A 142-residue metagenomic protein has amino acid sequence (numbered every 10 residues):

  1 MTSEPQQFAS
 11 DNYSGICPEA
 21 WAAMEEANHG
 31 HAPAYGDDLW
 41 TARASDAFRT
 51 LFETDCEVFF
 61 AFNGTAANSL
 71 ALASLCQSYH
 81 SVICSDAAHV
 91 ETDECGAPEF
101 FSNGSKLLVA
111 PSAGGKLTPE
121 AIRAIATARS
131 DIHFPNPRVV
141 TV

Functional and structural regions predicted by a protein language model:
M1-A23: N-terminal amphipathic/basic leader segments beginning at the initiator methionine
Q6-Q7, C56-F60, H80-V82, K106-L107 (+1 more regions): Structural motif
C17-G64, D86-A87, T92, A97: Conserved N-terminal alpha-helix of the aminotransferase class I/II PLP-enzyme fold
T50-E53, S74-L75, V90, E99-S102 (+1 more regions): Solvent-exposed alpha-helices and their adjacent loops that cap or buttress functional pockets in soluble metabolic
C56-C76, V109-S112: Conserved core of the PLP fold type I
S74-T92: Conserved PLP-anchoring active-site segment centered on the Schiff-base-forming lysine
S102-V142: PLP-dependent aminotransferase-class I/II
